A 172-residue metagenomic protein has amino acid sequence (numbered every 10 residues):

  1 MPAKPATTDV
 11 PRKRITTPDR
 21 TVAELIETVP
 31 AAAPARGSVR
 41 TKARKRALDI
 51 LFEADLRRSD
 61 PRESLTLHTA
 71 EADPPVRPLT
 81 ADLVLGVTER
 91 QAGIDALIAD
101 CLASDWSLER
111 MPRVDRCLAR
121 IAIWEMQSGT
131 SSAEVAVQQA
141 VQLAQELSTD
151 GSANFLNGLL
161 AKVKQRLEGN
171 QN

Functional and structural regions predicted by a protein language model:
M1-N172: N-terminal interaction/assembly modules
